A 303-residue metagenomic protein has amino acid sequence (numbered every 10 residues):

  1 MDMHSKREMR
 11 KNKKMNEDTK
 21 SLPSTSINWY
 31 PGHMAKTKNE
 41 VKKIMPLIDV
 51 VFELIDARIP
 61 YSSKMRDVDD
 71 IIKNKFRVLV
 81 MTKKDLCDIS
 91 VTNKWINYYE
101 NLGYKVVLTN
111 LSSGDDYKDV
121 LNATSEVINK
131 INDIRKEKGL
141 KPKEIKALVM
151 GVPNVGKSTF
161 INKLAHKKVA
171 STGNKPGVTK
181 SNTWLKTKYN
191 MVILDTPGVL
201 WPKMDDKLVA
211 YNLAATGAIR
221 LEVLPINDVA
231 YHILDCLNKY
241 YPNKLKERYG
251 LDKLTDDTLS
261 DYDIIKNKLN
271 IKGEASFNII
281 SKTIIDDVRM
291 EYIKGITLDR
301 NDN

Functional and structural regions predicted by a protein language model:
D2-V50, R58-I59, K64-R66, I71-R77 (+3 more regions): Helix-rich effector regions associated with P-loop NTPase G domains
E53, L79-M81, V149: Structural beta-sheet core signal
I55-R58, K84, L164, P197: Anionic group-transfer/hydrolysis microenvironments
K75-D85: Active-site cofactor/substrate anionic-group-binding motifs, chiefly glycine- and Lys/Arg-rich phosphate-binding loops
K84-G151, V169, A275: Canonical P-loop GTPase G-domain recognition
D119, A123, T159, H232 (+1 more regions): Alpha-helical scaffold segments in soluble metabolic enzymes
I131-R135, N162, K168-N174, Y241-K244: Short, structured loop/turn "capping" segments at alpha-beta junctions
K146-H166, T196: Glycine-rich phosphate-binding P-loop
